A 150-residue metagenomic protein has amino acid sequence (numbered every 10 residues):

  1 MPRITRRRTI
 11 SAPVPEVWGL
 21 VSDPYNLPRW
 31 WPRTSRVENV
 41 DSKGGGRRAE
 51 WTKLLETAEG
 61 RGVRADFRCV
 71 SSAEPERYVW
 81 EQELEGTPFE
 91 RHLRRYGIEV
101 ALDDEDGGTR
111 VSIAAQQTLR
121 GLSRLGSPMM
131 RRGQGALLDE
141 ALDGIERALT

Functional and structural regions predicted by a protein language model:
M1, G60-G62, L93-R95: Short solvent-exposed loop/turn micro-motifs enriched in small/polar/acidic residues
M1-R47: Hydrophobic ligand-binding cavity/cleft-lining segments
R6-R8, R64-S71, R94-D104: Hydrophobic/aromatic beta-strand elements that line small-molecule binding cavities or substrate pockets in beta-rich
R8, K53, W80-Q82, V100 (+1 more regions): Preference for bulky hydrophobic residues occupying beta-strand positions in well-ordered beta-sheet regions
E16-V21, L27, W51, C69 (+3 more regions): Hydrophobic pocket/interface hotspot
G19-R33, R131, G135, D139 (+2 more regions): Short, intrinsically disordered, mixed-charge
E38-P88, E105, E140-T150: Glycine-rich portal/gate segments that line the openings of hydrophobic small-molecule binding cavities
L84-E140: Beta-strand/loop substructures that line and gate deep hydrophobic ligand-binding cavities in soluble
